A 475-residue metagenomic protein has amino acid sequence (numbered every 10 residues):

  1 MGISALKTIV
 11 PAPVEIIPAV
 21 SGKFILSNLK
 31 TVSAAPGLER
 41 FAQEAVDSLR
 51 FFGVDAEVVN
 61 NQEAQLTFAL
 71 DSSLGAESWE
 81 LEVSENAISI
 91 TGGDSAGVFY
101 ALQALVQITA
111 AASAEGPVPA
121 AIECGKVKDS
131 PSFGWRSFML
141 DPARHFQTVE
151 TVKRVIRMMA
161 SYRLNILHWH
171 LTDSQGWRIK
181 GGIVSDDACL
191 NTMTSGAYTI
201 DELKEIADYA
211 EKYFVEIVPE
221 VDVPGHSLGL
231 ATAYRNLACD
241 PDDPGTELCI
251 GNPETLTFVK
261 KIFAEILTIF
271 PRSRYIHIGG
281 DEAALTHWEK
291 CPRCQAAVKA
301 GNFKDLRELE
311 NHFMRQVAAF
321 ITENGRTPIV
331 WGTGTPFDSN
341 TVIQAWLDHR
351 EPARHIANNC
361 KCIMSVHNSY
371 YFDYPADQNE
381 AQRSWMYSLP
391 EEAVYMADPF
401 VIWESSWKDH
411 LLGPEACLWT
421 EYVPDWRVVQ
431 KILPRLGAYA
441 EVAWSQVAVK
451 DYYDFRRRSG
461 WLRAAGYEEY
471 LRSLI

Functional and structural regions predicted by a protein language model:
M1-F133, A443-Y453, S459-L474: Contiguous, structured surface segment used for ligand recognition
P36-R40, A96-F99, F146-E150, A197 (+7 more regions): Soluble non-cytosolic domains of exported or imported proteins
A42-V46, F99-L102, I200-L203, L256-F263 (+3 more regions): Extracytoplasmic/secreted envelope proteins and their assembly/folding machinery, especially bacterial periplasmic
S89, M139, H168, E216-V218 (+5 more regions): Structured core elements
V98-A101, T148, P352-A353, F372-D373: Short helix/loop capping segments that flank catalytic or ligand/cofactor-binding pockets
F133-R326: Substrate-binding cleft of carbohydrate-active enzyme catalytic domains
A143, T172-G176, D222-H226, D281-A283 (+4 more regions): Active-site beta-loop-alpha junctions enriched in small/polar residues
P328-T333, F337-T341, L347-I475: Flexible, acidic glycine-rich loops studded with aromatic residues
